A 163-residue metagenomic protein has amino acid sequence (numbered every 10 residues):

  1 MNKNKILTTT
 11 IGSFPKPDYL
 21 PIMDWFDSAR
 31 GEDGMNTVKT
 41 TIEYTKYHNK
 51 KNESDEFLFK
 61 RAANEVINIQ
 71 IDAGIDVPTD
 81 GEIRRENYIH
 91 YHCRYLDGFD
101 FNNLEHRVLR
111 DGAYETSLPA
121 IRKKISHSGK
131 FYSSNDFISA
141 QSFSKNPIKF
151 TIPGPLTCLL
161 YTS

Functional and structural regions predicted by a protein language model:
M1-E82, H90, R94-D97, I138: N-terminal basic, low-complexity leaders that serve as flexible interaction/assembly modules and, when applicable, as
K3-K5, D55, A63-E65, P119-R122 (+3 more regions): Functionally constrained cores in energy, signaling, and assembly domains
G12, I83, N146, T151-C158: Short glycine-enriched loops at secondary-structure junctions
I75-D76, S144-I148: Short, well-ordered coil/turn segments that N-cap beta-strands
G81-I138: Gly/Thr-rich phosphate-binding loop signature of adenosyl cofactor/nucleotide-binding cores
Y161-T162: Conserved small/polar residues in nucleotide/adenosyl-binding loops
